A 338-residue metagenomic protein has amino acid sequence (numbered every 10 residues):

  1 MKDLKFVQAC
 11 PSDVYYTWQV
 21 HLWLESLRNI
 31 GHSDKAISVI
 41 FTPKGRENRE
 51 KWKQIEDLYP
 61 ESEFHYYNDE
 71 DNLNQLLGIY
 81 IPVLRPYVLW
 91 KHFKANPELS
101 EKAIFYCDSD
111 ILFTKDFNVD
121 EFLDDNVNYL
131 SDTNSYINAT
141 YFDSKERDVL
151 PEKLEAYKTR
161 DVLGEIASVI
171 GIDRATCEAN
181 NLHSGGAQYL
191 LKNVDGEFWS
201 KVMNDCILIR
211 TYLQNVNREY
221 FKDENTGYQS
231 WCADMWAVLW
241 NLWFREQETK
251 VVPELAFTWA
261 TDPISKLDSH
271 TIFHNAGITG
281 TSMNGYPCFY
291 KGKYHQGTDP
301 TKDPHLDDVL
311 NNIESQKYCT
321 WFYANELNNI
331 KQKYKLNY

Functional and structural regions predicted by a protein language model:
M1-I81, F93-E101: N-terminal anchoring/stem segment of glycosyltransferases
Y15-V20, L77-V88, F198, S230-D234: Phosphate/oxyanion-binding active-site loops and adjacent basic polyanion-contact surfaces
Y16, E47-R49, N74-Q75, L112-D116 (+5 more regions): Short catalytic/ligand-binding loop motif for oxyanion handling, primarily in non-cytosolic enzymes, centered on
V39, I104-D108, F113, T249-E254: A structural signal for short, well-ordered beta-strand segments and their strand-loop junctions that often border
V83-F142: GT-A fold catalytic core of metal-dependent nucleotide-sugar glycosyltransferases, centered on the diacidic
D120-D173: Short, flexible helix-coil linker/hinge segments at the edges of structured domains or between repeats
R160-A276: Catalytic core and acceptor-binding pocket of nucleotide-sugar-dependent glycosyltransferases
N225, Q229, T249-Y338: C-terminal catalytic/acceptor-binding lobe
